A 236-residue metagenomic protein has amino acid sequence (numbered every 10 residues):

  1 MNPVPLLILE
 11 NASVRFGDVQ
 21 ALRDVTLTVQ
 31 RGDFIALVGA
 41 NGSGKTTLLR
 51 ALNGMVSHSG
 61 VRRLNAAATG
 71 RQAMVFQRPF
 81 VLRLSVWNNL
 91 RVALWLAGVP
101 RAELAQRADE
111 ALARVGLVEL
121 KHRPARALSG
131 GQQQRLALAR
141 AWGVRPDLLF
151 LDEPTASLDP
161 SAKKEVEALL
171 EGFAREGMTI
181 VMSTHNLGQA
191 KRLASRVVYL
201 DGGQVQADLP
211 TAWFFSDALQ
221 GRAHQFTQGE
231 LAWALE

Functional and structural regions predicted by a protein language model:
V38-A40: The feature captures the beta-strand-to-loop junction immediately N-terminal to the Walker
N53: Helix-to-loop junction immediately C-terminal to a conserved catalytic motif
A102-L120: Conserved ABC ATPase "signature" region
P124-L128, Q132: Conserved ABC ATPase signature
L149-D152: Catalytic Walker B motif of ABC-type/P-loop ATPase nucleotide-binding domains
P160-A162: Helix N-cap at the start of a conserved alpha-helix in ABC-type nucleotide-binding domains
T184-H185: H-loop/switch region of ABC-family ATPase nucleotide-binding domains
